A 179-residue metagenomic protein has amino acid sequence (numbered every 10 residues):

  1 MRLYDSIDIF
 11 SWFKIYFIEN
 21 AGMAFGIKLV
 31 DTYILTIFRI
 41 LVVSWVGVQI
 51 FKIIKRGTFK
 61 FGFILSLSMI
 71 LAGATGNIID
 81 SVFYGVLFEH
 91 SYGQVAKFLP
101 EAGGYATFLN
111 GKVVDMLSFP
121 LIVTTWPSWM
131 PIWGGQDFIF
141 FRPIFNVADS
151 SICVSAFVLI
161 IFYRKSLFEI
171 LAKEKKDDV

Functional and structural regions predicted by a protein language model:
M1-V179: Alpha-helical transmembrane bundles and membrane-interface segments of multipass inner-membrane proteins
